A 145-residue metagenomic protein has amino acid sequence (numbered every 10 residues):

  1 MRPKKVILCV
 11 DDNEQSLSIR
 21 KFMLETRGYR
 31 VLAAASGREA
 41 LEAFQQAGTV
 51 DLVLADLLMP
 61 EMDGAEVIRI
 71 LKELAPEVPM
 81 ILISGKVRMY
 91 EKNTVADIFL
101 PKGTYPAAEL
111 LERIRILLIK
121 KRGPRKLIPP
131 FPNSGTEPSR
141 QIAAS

Functional and structural regions predicted by a protein language model:
M1-V6, A107-S145: Non-catalytic signal-transmission and effector/linker regions of two-component phosphorelay proteins
K4-Q15, R20-L24, V53: Conserved acidic segment of CheY-like receiver
A33-E42, G64: Helix N-cap/capping motif at the beta->alpha junctions
E42, A65-P76: Short amphipathic alpha-helix used as the core "switch/output" element in two-component signaling
T49-D51, A75-P79: His-Asp phosphorelay/catalytic-motif detector in bacterial-type signaling
D56: Active-site residues of response regulator receiver
M59: Receiver (REC) domain active-site loop signature in two-component systems and cognate sites in sensor histidine kinases
